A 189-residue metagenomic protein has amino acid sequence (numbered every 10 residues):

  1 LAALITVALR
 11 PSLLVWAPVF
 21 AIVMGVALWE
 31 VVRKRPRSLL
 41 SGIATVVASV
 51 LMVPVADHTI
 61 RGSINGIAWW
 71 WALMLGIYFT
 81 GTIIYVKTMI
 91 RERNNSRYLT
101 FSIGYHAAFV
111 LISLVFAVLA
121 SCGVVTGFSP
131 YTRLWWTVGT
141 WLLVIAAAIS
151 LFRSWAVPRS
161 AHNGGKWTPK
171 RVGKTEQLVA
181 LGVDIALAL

Functional and structural regions predicted by a protein language model:
L1-A2, I43-H58, T100-V115, V172-A188: Small-residue-rich segments of transmembrane alpha-helices in multi-pass membrane proteins, especially helix faces
A2-I5, P11-S12, W16-A56: Intramembrane alpha-helical segments
A2-V15, L51-A72, V115-T140, A186-L189: Helix-coil boundary and interhelical linker segments in multi-pass alpha-helical membrane proteins
A8, S12, R33-L40, S63-G66 (+3 more regions): Membrane-interfacial loop-to-transmembrane-helix junctions in polytopic alpha-helical membrane proteins
W16-V23, M74, L143-A146, E176-V179: Hydrophobic alpha-helical transmembrane segments of polytopic
V23-S38, G81-L99, R153-T168: C-terminal ends of transmembrane helices
A44-M52, W70-I83, S96-S121, W135-F152: Alpha-helical membrane segments in multi-pass integral membrane proteins
A108-L189: C-terminal transmembrane-bundle signature of multipass membrane proteins, characterized by strong activation on
